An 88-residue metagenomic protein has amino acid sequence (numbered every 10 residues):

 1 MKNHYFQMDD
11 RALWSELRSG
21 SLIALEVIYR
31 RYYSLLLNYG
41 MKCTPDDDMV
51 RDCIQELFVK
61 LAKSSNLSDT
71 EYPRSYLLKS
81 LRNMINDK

Functional and structural regions predicted by a protein language model:
M1-S34: N-terminal module of bacterial RNA polymerase sigma factors
W14, L25, F58-L61, L81: Residue-level detection of beta-strand scaffold positions
R18-S19, Q55-P73: Sigma70-family region 2
A24, M49, Y76: Two-component histidine kinase catalytic core, primarily the HATPase_c
Y29-D47: Amphipathic, Lys/Arg- and hydrophobic-enriched alpha-helical face
R30-S34, Q55, R82: ATP/adenylate-binding site constellation spanning eukaryotic-like Ser/Thr protein kinases, ABC-transporter
L36, G40, L77, L81-K88: Hydrophobic-face residues of short alpha-helical interaction/recognition segments
